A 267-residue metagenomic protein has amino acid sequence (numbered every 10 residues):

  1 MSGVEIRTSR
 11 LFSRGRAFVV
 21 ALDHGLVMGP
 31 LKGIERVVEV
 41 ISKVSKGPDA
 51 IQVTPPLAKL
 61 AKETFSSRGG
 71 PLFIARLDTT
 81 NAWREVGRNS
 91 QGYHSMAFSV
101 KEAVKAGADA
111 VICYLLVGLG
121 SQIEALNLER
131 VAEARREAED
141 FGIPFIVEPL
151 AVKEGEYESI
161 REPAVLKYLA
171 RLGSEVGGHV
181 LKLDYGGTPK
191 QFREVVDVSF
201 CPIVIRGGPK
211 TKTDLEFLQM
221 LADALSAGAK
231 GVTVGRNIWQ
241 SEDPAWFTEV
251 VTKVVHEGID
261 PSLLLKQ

Functional and structural regions predicted by a protein language model:
M1-V27: N-terminal basic, low-complexity leaders that serve as flexible interaction/assembly modules and, when applicable, as
E5, S9, S42, L265-K266: Generic detector of well-ordered alpha-helical segments enriched in charged/polar residues, highlighting helical
A17-W83, G87-I203, T211-K230, K253 (+1 more regions): Alpha/beta enzyme core
Y185, G207, R236: Active-site proximal loops enriched in glycine and acidic residues that flank catalytic Cys/His/Asp and coordinate
L225, W239-Q267: C-terminal helical cap(s) of enzyme catalytic domains, especially alpha/beta-barrels
V232-W239: Short acidic/histidine-rich active-site segments
